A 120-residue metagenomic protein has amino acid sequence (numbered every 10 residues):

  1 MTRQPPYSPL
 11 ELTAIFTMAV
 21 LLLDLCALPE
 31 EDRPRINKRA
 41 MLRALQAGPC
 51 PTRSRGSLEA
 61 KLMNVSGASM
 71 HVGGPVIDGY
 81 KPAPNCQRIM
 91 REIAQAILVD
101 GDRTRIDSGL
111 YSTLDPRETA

Functional and structural regions predicted by a protein language model:
M1-A120: Intrinsically disordered, charged low-complexity linkers and terminal tails that flank or connect structured domains
